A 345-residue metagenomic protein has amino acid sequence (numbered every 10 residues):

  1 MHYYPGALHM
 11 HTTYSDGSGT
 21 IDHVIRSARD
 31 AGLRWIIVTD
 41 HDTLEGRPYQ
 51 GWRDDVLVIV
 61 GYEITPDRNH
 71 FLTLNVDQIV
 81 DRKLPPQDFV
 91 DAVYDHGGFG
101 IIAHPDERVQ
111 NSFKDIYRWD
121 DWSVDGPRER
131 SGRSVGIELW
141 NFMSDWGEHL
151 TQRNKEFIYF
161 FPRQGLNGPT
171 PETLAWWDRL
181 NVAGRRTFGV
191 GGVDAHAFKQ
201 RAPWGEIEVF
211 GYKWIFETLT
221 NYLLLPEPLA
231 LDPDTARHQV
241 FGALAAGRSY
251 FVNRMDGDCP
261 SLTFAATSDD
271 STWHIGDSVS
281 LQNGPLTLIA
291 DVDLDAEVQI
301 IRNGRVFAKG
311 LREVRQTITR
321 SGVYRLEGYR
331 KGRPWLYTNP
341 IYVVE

Functional and structural regions predicted by a protein language model:
M1-N154, N167-R179, A183, G192 (+2 more regions): A metal-dependent hydrolase metal-coordination microenvironment
H2-Y3, I21-H23, A183-G189, V193-E345: C-terminal functional module detector
I158-F161, D232: Long, structured stretches of catalytic cores involved in phosphate-ester chemistry, encompassing
